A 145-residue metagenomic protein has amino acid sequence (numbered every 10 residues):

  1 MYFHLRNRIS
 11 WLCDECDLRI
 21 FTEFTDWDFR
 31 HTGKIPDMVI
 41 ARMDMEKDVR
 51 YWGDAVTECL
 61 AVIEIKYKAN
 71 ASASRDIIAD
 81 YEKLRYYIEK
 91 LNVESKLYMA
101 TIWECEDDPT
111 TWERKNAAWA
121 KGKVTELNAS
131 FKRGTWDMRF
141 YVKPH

Functional and structural regions predicted by a protein language model:
Y2, R6: Nuclease catalytic cores
D14-A55: Active-site metal-binding core of divalent-cation-utilizing nuclease and nuclease-like domains
R19-F24, A61-E64, M99-I102: Extended hydrophobic secondary-structure segments that form protein cores and membrane-embedded regions
G33, D48-R50, N70-E82: Active-site-adjacent loop/helix micro-motif of nuclease/hydrolase catalytic cores
M38-R42, E58-A69, L84: Conserved catalytic cores of phosphodiester-cleaving nucleases, focusing on short active-site segments
K68-A73, E106-P109: Short acidic, S/G/P-rich loop/turn micro-motifs used as interaction or catalytic elements
Y81-E89: A short, acidic, amphipathic alpha-helical segment used as a generic capping/interface helix at domain edges
E89-H145: Domain-level recognition of nuclease-like catalytic cores that cleave nucleotide substrates
